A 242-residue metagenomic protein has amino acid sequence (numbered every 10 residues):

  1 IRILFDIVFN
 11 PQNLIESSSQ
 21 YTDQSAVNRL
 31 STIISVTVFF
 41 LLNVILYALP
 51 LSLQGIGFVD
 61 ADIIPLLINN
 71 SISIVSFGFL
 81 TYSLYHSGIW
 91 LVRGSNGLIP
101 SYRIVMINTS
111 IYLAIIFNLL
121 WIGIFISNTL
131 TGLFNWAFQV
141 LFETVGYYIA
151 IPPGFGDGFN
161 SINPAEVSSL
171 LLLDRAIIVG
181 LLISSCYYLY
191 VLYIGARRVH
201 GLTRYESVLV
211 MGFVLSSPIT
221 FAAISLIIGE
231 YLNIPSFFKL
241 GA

Functional and structural regions predicted by a protein language model:
I1-F58: N-terminal juxtamembrane cytosolic/stromal segments of multi-pass membrane proteins
I1-S18, L67, S71, A137 (+2 more regions): Hydrophobic alpha-helical segments of integral membrane proteins, encompassing both true transmembrane helices
E16-D23, S87-G97, Y193-T203: Cytoplasmic membrane-interface regions of multi-pass membrane proteins
T22-T37, I99-S110, A114, E206-L215: Alpha-helical transmembrane segments and their helix-start/interface "positive-inside/aromatic belt" motifs in integral
V38-Y47, S73, F77-T81, Y85 (+3 more regions): Alpha-helical transmembrane segments of multipass membrane proteins
Y47-L51, Y85-I89, R93, L119 (+2 more regions): Membrane-water interface at transmembrane helix exits
I56-G146: Alpha-helical transmembrane segments with an aromatic anchor "belt"
I126-A242: Terminal transmembrane helical module of multi-pass membrane proteins
